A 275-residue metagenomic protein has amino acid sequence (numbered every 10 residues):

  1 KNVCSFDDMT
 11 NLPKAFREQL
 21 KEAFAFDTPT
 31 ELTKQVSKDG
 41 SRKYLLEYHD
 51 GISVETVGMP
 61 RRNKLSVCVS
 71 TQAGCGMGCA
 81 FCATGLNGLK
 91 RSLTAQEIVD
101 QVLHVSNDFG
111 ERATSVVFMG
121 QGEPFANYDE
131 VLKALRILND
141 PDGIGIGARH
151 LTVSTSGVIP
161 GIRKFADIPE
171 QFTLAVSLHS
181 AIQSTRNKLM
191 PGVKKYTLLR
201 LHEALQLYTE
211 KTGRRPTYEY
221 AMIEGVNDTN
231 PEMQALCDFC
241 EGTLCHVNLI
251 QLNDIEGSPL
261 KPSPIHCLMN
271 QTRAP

Functional and structural regions predicted by a protein language model:
K1-L65: Flexible, acidic/Gly-rich N-terminal and inter-domain linker regions that tether and position cofactor-handling modules
S37, S70-T71, S154, S177: Short linear Ser/Thr-Pro motifs
P60-E97: Canonical Radical SAM [4Fe-4S] cluster-binding loop centered on the CxxxCxxC motif and its immediate flanking residues
G85-S115: Conserved alpha-helical substructure of the radical SAM core
S106-S115, G120-T272: Conserved AdoMet/S-adenosylmethionine-binding subsite of the radical SAM
P275: Binuclear metal-ion centers of metallo-dependent hydrolases, dominated by the metallo-beta-lactamase
